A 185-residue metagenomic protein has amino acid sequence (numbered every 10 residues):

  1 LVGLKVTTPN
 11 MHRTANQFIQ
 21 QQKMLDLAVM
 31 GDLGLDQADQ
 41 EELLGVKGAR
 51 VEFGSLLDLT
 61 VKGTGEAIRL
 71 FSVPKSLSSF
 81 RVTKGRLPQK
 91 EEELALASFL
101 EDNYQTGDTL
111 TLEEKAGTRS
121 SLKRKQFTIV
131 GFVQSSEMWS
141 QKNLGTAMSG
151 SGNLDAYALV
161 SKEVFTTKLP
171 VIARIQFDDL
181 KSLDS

Functional and structural regions predicted by a protein language model:
L1-S185: Membrane transport/envelope proteins' first extracytoplasmic loop
